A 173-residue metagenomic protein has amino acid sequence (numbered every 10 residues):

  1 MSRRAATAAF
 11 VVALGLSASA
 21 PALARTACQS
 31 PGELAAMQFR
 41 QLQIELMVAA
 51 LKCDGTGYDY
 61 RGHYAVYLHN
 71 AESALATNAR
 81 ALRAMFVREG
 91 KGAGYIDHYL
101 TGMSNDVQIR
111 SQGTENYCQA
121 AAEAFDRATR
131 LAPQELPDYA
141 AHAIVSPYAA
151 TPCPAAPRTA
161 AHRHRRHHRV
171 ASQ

Functional and structural regions predicted by a protein language model:
M1-A9: Bacterial N-terminal signal peptides that target proteins for export
A8-L16: Hydrophobic helical h-region of N-terminal Sec-dependent signal peptides in bacterial secretory/periplasmic proteins
S17-P21: N-terminal signal peptide c-region/cleavage motif recognized by signal peptidases
A22-T26: Boundary at the C-terminal end of the N-terminal hydrophobic targeting segment
A27, L68-R165, V170-S172: Compact alpha-helical subdomains of small soluble proteins
Q29-Q41, G94-Y95: Structural motif
A35-A71: Early exported N-terminus immediately downstream of N-terminal targeting peptides
